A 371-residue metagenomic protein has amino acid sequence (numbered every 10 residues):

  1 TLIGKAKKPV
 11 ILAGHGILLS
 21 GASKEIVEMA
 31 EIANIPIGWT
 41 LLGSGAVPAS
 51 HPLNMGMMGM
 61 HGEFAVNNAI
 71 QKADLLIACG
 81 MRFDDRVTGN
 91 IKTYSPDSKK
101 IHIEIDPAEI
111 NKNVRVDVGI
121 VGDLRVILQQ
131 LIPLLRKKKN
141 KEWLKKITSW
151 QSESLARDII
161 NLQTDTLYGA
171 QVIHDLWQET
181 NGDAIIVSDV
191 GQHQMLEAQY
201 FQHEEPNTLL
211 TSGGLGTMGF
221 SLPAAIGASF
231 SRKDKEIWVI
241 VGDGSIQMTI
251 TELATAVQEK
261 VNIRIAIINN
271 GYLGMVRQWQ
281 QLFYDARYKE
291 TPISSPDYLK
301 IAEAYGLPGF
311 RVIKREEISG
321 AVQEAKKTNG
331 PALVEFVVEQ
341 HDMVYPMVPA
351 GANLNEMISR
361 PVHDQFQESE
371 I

Functional and structural regions predicted by a protein language model:
T1-P9, M29, I70-A73, D175-A184 (+2 more regions): Glycine-rich phosphate/diphosphate-binding loops that line cofactor/substrate pockets in enzymes
V10, L18-N34: Glycine-rich phosphate/diphosphate-binding loop of Rossmann-like nucleotide-binding domains
V27-N34, T88-P107, P206-N207, P346-V362: A short, gly/pro- and small-residue-rich
N34-L42, I101-E104, I265-N269: Short internal beta-strands
G43-K146, V322: Glycine-rich, acidic loop regions that bind phosphate or pyrophosphate groups
K72, N111-V121, R125-Q129, I185 (+1 more regions): Thiamine diphosphate
S149-P223: Active-site diphosphate/adenylate-binding microenvironment
